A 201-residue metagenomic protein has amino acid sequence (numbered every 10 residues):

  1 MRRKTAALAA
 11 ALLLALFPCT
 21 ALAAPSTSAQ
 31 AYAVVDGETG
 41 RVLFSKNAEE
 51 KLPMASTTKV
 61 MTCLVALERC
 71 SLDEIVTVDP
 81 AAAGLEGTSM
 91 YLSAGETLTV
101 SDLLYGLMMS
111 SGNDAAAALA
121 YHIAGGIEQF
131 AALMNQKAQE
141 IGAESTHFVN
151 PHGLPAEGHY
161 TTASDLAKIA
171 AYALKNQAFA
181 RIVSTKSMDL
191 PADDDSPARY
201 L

Functional and structural regions predicted by a protein language model:
R2-A23: Sec-dependent N-terminal signal peptides of Gram-positive bacterial secreted proteins and lipoproteins
A23-S45: A short, well-structured edge-of-sheet supersecondary motif
S26-A29, G126-L201: Penicillin-recognizing serine hydrolase domain
T39-G40, P53-T77, L166: Active-site SXXK
K51-T57, A94-S101, M109-N113, A124-A132 (+2 more regions): Soluble non-cytosolic domains of exported or imported proteins
E68-A81, Q177-T185: Short, well-structured active-site flanking segments
P80-A94, M134-H147: Active-site helix/loop module of the DD-peptidase/beta-lactamase fold, centered on the serine-lysine SxxK catalytic
E86-A117, A198-L201: Conserved catalytic neighborhood of penicillin-recognizing serine enzymes
